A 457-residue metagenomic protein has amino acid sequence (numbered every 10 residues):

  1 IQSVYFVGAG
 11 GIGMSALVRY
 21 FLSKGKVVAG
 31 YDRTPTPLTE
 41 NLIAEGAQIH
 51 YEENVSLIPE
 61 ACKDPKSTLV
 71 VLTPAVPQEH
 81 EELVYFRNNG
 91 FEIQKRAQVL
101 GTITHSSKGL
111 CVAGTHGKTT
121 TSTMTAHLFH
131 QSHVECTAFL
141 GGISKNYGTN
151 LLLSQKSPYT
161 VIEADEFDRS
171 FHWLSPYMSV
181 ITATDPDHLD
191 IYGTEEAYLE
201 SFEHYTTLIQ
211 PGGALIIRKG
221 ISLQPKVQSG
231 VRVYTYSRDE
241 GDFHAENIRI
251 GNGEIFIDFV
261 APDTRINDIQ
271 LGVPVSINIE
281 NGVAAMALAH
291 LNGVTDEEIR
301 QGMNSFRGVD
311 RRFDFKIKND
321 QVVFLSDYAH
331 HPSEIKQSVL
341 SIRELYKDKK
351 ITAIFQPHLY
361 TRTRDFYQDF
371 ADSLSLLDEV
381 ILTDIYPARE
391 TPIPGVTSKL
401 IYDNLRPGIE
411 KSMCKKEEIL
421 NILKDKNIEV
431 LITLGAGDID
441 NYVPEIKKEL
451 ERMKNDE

Functional and structural regions predicted by a protein language model:
I1-K95, V99, A214, H244 (+1 more regions): N-terminal leader/targeting and accessory segments in enzymes
S3, G13, Y20, K24 (+2 more regions): Nucleotide phosphate-binding/pyrophosphate-handling subdomain across enzymes that bind or process nucleotide phosphates
S3-V4, V70, L110, C136 (+3 more regions): Conserved hydrophobic helix-helix packing surfaces used for dimerization/oligomerization
Y20-K26, L57-C62, P74-I217, L223-R232 (+3 more regions): Phosphate-binding loop of NTP-binding sites
K26-R33, L215-K219, T352-F355, L377-P387: Short internal beta-strands
Y31-D32, H50-V55, Q94-G101, F139-G141 (+4 more regions): Beta-strand->loop->alpha-helix junctions that form or flank phosphate-binding loops in nucleotide-handling enzymes
E45, A371-E429: C-terminal helical cap/extension that packs against the catalytic core of soluble nucleotide-cofactor enzymes
K63-L69, P158, N427-E429: Short acidic/histidine-rich motifs immediately flanking catalytic phosphotransfer sites in two-component signaling
